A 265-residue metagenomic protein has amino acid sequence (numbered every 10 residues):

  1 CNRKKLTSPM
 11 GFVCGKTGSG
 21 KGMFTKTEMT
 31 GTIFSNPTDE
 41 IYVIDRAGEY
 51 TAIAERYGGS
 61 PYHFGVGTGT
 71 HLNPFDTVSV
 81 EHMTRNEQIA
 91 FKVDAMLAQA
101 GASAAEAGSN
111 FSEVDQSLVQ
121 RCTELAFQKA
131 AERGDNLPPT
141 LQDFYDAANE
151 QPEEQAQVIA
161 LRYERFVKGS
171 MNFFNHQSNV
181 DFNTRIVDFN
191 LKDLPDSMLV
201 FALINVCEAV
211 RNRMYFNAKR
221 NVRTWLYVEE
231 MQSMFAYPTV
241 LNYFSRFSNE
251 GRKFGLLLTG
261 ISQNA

Functional and structural regions predicted by a protein language model:
C1-K4, G48-S60, F64-L256, G260: P-loop NTPase motor domains
C1-V66: Glycine-rich phosphate-binding loop of nucleotide-binding enzymes
T17, T259-S262: Ser/Thr-centric signal marking residues that sit in or immediately flank functional binding/regulatory motifs
K21, S262-A265: Short, intrinsically disordered, charge-balanced linker/junction segments flanking boundaries in proteins
